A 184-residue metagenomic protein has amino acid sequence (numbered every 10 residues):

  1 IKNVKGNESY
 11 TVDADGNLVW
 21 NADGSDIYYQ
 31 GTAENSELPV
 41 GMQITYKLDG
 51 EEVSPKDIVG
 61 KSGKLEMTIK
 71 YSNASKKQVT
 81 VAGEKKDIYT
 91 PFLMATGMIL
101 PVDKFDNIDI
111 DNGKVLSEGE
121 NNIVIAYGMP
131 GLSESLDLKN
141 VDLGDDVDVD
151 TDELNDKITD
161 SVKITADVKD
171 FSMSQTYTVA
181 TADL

Functional and structural regions predicted by a protein language model:
I1-L184: Cytosol-facing boundaries of transmembrane alpha helices in integral membrane proteins
